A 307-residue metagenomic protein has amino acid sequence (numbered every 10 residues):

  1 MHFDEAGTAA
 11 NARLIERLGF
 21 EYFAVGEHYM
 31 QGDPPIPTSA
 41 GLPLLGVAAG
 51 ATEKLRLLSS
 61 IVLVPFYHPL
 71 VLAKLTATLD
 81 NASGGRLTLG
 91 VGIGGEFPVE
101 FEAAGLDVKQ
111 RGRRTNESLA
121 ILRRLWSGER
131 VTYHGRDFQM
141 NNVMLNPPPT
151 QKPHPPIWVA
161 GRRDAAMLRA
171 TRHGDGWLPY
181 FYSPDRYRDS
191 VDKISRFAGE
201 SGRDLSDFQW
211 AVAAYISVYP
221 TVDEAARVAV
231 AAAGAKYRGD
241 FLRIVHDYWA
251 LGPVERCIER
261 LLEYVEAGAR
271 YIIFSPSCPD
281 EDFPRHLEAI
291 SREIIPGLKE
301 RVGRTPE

Functional and structural regions predicted by a protein language model:
M1-A51, K152-P155, V230, S277-D280: N-terminal beta1-alpha1-beta2 module of alpha/beta enzyme domains
M1-D4, P65-T132, Y180-F181, D185-D192 (+1 more regions): Flexible, glycine-rich active-site loops centered on histidine and acidic residues that chelate a metal or position
M1-E5, V62-P69, Q151-R162, R243-E255: Active-site mouth loops of central-metabolism enzymes
F3-I15, L75, V159-R169, P253-E263: Short, acidic/polar
E16-R17, L45-E53, T76, D80-R86 (+3 more regions): Acidic (Asp/Glu)-rich catalytic clusters
G19, A48, L79, L122 (+8 more regions): Conserved, mostly hydrophobic/aromatic
F23-V25, L57-S59, L87-V91, I157-A160 (+3 more regions): Hydrophobic faces of well-ordered beta-strands that scaffold small-molecule active sites in alpha/beta enzyme cores
I36-L58, R114-I121, E288-R304: Alpha-helix-loop-beta-strand connector modules within alpha/beta enzyme cores
